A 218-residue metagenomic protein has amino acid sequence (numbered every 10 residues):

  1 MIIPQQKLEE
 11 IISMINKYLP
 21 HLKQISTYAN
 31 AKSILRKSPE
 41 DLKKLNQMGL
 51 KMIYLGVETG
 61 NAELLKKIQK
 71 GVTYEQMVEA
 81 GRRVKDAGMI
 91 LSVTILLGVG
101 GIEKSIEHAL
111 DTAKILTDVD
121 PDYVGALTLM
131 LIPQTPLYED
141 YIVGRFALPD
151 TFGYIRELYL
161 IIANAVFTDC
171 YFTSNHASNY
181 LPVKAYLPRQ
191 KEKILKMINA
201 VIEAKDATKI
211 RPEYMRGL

Functional and structural regions predicted by a protein language model:
M1-D86, F167: Conserved SAM/AdoMet-binding glycine-rich loop
Q5-Q6, K66-Q69, E103-E107, A185-Y186: Short, solvent-exposed loop/turn segments at secondary-structure boundaries
L8, S38, M77, A109-T112 (+1 more regions): Aromatic/hydrophobic pocket-lining residues that form the small-molecule binding cavity in soluble enzyme cores
K23-A29, I53-L55, L91-I95, V124-A126 (+1 more regions): Hydrophobic faces of well-ordered beta-strands that scaffold small-molecule active sites in alpha/beta enzyme cores
K32, G60-L64, V84-H108, L127-P133 (+1 more regions): Conserved strand-turn element in the central/C-terminal portion of the radical SAM core barrel that lines
K37-L42, G100-D118: Catalytic cores of alpha/beta
K43-L45, G71-T73, L110-T112, I142-G144 (+1 more regions): Short, hinge-like loop/turn segments at secondary-structure boundaries
K114-L218: Auxiliary Fe-S-binding modules of radical SAM enzymes
